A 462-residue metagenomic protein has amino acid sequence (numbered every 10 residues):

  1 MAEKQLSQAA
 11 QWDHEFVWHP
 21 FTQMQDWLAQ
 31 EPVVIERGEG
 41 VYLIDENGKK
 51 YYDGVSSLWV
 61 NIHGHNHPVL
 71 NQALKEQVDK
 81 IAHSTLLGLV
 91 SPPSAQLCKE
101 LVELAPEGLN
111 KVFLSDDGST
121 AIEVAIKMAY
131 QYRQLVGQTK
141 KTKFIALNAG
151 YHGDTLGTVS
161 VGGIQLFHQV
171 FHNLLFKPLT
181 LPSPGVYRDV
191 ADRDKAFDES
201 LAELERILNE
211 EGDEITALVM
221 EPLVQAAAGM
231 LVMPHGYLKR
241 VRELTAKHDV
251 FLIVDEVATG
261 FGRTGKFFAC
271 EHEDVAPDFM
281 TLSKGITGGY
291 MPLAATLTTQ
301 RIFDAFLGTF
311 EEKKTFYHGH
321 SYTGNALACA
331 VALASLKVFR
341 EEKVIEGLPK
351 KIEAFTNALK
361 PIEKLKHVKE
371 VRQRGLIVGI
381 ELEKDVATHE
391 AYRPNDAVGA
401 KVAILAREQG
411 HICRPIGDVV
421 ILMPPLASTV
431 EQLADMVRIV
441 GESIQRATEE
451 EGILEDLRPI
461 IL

Functional and structural regions predicted by a protein language model:
A2-L462: Conserved N-terminal phosphate-binding loop of PLP-dependent enzymes in the Aspartate aminotransferase
